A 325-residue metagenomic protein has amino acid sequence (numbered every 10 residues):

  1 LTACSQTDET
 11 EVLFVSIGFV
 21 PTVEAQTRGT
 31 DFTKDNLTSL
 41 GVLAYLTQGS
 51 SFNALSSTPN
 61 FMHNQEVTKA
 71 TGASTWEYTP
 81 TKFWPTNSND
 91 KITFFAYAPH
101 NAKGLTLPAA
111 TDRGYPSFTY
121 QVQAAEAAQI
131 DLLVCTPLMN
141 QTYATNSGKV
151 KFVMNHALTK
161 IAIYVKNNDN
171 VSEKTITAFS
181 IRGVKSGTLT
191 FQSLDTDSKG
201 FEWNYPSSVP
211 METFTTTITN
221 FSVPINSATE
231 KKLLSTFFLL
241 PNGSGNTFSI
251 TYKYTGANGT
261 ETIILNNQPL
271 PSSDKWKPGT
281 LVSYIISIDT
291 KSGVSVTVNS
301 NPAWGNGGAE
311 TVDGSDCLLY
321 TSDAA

Functional and structural regions predicted by a protein language model:
T2-A3: C-terminal motif of bacterial Sec signal peptides marking the signal peptidase cleavage site
Q6: Short, conserved catalytic or interaction motifs in soluble domains
T10-G183, F214-K232, T236, T251-Y254 (+4 more regions): Short, low-hydrophobicity acidic/polar segments
V153, N167-D169, N242-V312: Exposed, polar/acidic Ser/Thr-rich sequence context and nearby capping/turn residues that mark flexible linkers
I161, E173-S208, P269-L270, T280 (+1 more regions): Extracellular/surface-associated beta-sandwich interaction domains
L239: Short, positively charged
